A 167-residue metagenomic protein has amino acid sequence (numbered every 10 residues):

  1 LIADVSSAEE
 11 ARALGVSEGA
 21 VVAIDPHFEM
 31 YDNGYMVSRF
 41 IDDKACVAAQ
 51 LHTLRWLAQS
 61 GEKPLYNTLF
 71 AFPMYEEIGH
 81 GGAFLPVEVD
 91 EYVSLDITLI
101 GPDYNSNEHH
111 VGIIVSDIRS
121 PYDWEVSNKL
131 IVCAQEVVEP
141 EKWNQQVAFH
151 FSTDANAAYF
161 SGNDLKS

Functional and structural regions predicted by a protein language model:
L1-F40, S60-L65: Soluble metallo-hydrolase cores and metallopeptidase-like ectodomains found primarily in the secretory/periplasmic
L1-V21, I100-D103, N107-H109, I114-V132: Glycine-rich, acidic/polar active-site loops that bind/position phosphate-bearing ligands
S7-E10, E76-A83, S152-N156: Glycine-rich, charged/polar anion/phosphate-binding loops that engage phosphate groups from diverse ligands
D32-E77: Alpha-helical metal-binding/catalytic segments enriched in His/Glu/Asp
Q59-T68, G82, P102, V137-F149: Flexible, glycine/charged-enriched surface loops at secondary-structure junctions
A83-Y104: A glycine-rich helix N-cap at a beta->alpha junction
G112-S167: Active-site-adjacent substrate-binding region of metalloamidase/peptidase-like peptide-processing proteins
